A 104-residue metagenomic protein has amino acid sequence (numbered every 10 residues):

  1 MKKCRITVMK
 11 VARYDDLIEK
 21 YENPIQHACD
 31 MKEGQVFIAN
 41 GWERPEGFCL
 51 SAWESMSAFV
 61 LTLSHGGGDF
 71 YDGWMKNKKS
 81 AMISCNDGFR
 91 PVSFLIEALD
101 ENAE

Functional and structural regions predicted by a protein language model:
M1-K3, D30-E33, E101: A short, structured loop/turn motif at beta-sheet edges
K2, R13-E22: Short, structured beta-strand/loop micro-motifs enriched in basic residues and often containing a Trp
K3-T7, V36-I38, S93-E97: Ser/Thr- (and often Asn-) enriched beta-sheet segments in non-cytosolic proteins
K10-A12, D100: Beta-strand elements of well-folded, non-transmembrane domains
D15-L17, F48, A103: Intrinsically disordered, low-complexity acidic/polar segments
K20-R44: Short, flexible N-terminal segments of the mature chain
R44-S55: Short, Lys/Arg- and Gly-enriched loop/turn segments at beta-strand edges
M56-E104: Short, compact, well-ordered microdomains
